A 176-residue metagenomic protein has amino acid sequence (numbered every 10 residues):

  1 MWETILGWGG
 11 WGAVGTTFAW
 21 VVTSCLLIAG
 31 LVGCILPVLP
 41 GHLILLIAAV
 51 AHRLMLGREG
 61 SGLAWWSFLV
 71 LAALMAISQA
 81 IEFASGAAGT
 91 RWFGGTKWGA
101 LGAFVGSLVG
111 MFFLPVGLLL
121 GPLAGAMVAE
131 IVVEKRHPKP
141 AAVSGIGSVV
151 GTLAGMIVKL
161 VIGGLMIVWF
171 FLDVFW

Functional and structural regions predicted by a protein language model:
M1-F18: Short, strongly hydrophobic alpha-helical membrane anchors
T16-C25, F93-F104, P140-G145: Short hydrophobic alpha-helical membrane-embedded segments
L26, G30, L74-E82, S107-G110 (+3 more regions): Alpha-helical transmembrane segments of multi-pass membrane proteins
L27-I44, G106-G117: Transmembrane alpha-helix interface/packing and boundary motifs in multi-pass membrane proteins, characterized by
I35-L45, W92-L101: Short, non-helical or kinked segments that cap or interrupt transmembrane helices
I44-L63, V105-F113, A124-V133: Interfacial segments of multi-pass membrane proteins
G62-S107: Helix-adjacent hinge/juxtasegments
E134-W176: C-terminal binding/interaction regions
